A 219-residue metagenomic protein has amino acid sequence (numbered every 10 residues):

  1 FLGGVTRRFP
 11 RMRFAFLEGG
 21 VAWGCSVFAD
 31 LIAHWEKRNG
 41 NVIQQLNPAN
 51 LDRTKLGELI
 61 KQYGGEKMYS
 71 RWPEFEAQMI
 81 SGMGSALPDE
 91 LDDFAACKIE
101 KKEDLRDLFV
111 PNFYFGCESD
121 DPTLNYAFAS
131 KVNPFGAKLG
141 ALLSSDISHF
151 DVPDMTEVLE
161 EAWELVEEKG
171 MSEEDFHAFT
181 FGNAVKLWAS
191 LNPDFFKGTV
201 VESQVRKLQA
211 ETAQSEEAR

Functional and structural regions predicted by a protein language model:
F1-R53: Divalent metal-binding pocket/active-site signature
G3-G4, M12, A22-W23, G65-R106 (+2 more regions): Mid-to-C-terminal alpha-helical segments outside catalytic/metal-binding sites
D30, K37, N41-V42, D52-E74 (+2 more regions): C-terminal structured domain segments across diverse proteins
